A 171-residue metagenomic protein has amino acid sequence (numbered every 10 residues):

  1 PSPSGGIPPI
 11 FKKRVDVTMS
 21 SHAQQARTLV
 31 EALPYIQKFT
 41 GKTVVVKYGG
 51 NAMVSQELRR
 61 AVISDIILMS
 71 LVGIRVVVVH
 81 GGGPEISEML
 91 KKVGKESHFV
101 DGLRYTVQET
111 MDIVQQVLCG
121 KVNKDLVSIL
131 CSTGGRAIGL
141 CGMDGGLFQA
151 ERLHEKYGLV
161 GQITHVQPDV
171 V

Functional and structural regions predicted by a protein language model:
P1, F11-V171: Nucleotide/pyrophosphate-binding catalytic subdomain
G5-G6: Residue-identity detector for glycine
